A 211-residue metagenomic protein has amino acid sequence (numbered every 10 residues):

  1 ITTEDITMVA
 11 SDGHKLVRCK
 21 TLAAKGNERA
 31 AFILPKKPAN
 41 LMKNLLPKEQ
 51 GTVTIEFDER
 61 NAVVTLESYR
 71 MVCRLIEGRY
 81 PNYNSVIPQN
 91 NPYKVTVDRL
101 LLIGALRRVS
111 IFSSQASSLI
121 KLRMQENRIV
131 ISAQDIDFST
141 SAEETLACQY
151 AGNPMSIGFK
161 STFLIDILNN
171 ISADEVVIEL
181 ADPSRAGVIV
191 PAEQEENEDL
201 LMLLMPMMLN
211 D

Functional and structural regions predicted by a protein language model:
I1-K20, A24-I76, N91-D211: DNA polymerase processivity clamps
R79: Glycine-rich, pocket-lining loop/helix-strand segments that form or immediately flank
V86-Q89: Short hinge/gating elements
